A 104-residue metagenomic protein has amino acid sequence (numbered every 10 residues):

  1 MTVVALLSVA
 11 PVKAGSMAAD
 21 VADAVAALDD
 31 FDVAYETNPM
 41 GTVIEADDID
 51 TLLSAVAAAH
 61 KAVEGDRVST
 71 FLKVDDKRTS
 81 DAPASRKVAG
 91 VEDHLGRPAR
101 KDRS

Functional and structural regions predicted by a protein language model:
M1-S104: Charge-rich, low-complexity N-terminal segments
